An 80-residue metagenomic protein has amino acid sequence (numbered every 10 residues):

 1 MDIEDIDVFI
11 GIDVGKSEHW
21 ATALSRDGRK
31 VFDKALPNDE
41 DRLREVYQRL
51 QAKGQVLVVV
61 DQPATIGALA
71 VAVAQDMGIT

Functional and structural regions predicted by a protein language model:
M1-T80: Phosphate- and other anionic-substrate recognition elements at nucleic-acid/protein interfaces
